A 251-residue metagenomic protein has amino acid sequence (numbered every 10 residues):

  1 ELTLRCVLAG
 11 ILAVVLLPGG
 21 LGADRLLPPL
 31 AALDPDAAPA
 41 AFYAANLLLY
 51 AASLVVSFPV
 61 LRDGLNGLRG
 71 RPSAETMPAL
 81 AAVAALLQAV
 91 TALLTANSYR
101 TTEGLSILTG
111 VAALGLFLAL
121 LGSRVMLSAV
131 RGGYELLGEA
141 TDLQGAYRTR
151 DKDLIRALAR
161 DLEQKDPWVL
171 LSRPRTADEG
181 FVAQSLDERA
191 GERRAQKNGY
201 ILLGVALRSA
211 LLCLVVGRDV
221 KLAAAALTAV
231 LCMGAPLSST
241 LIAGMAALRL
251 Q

Functional and structural regions predicted by a protein language model:
L2-I11, L65-A85, R160, P167-L171 (+1 more regions): Soluble-to-membrane junctions at the N-terminal ends of transmembrane alpha-helices in multi-pass ion-transporting
T3-D63: Core alpha-helical transmembrane segments of integral membrane proteins
G10-L17, L48-S53, P78-A92, A113 (+1 more regions): Hydrophobic alpha-helical transmembrane segments of multi-pass integral membrane proteins
L21-A31, T91-Y99, L211-R218: Juxtamembrane "helix-exit" motif on the non-cytosolic side of transmembrane helices
L33-A44, P78, S98-A112, V216-V230: Membrane-water interface of transmembrane alpha-helices in multipass transporters/channels
A52-V60, A112-L137, D166-Q251: Hydrophobic alpha-helical transmembrane segments
A74-P78, A140-Y147, Q251: Membrane-cytosol interface motif
T141-V169: Cytosolic juxtamembrane regulatory segments of multi-pass membrane proteins
